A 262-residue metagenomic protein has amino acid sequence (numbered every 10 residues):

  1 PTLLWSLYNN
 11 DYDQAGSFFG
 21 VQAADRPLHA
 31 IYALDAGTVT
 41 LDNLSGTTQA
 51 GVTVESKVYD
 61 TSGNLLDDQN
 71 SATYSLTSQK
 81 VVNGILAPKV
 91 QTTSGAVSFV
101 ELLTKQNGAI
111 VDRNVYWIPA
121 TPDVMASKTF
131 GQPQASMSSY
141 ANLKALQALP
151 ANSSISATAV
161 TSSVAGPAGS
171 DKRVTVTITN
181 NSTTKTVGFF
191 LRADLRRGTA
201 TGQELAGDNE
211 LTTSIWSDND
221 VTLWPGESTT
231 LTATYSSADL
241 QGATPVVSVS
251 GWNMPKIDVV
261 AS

Functional and structural regions predicted by a protein language model:
P1-N219, L223-A233, G242, V246: Carbohydrate-binding surfaces of carbohydrate-active enzymes
N253-V260: Eukaryote-biased activation of long, low-complexity terminal tails and linkers
